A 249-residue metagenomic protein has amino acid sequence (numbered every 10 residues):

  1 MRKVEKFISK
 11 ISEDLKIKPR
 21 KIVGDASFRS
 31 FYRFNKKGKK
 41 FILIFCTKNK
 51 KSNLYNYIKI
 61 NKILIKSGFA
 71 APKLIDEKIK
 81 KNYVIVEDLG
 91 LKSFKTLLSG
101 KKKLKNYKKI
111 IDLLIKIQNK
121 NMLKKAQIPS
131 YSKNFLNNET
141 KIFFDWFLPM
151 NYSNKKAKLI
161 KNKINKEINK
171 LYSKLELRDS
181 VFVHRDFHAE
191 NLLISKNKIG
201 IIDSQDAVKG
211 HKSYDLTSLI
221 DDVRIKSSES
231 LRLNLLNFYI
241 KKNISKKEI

Functional and structural regions predicted by a protein language model:
V4-E13, M122-P129, F135, E139-F182 (+1 more regions): An alpha-helical support segment within catalytic cores of ATP-dependent transferases
D14-N35: ATP-binding glycine-rich phosphate-binding loop
R29-N35, L43, I117-Q118, N169-L216 (+1 more regions): Active-site acidic catalytic loop and adjacent metal/ATP-binding pocket of ATP-dependent phosphoryl transfer enzymes
Y32-N138, E176-L177: ATP-binding pocket architecture of kinase catalytic cores
I79, K133-N137, A189, I194 (+3 more regions): Glycan-recognition and catalytic cores of secretory/periplasmic carbohydrate-active enzymes
K141-N151, S213-K246: Active-site activation/catalytic loop segments of kinase-like enzymes and analogous catalytic loops in related
I249: Conserved Rossmann-fold dehydrogenase catalytic segment
